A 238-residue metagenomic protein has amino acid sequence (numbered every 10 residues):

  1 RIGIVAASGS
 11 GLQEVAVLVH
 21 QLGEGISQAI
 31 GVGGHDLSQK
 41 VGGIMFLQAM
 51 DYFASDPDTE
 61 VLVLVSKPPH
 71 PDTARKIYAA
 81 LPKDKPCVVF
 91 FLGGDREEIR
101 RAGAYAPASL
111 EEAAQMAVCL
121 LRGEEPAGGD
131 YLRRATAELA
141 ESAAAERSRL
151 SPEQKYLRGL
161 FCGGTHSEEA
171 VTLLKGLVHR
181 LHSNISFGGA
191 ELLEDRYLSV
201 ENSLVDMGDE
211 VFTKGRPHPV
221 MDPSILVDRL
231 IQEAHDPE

Functional and structural regions predicted by a protein language model:
R1-E238: Catalytic-core regions of core metabolic enzymes, especially those transforming organic acids/acyl-group intermediates
